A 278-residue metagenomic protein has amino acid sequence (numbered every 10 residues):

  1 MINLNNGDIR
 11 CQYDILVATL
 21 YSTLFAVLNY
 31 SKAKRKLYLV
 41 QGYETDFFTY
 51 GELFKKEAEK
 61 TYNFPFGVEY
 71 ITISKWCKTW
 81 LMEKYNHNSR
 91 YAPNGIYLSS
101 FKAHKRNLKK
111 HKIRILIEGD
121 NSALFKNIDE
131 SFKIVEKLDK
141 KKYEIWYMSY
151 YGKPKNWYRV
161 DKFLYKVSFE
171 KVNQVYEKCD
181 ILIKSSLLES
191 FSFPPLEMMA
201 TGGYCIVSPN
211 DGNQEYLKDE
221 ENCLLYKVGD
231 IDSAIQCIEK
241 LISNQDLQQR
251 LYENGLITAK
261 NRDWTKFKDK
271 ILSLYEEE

Functional and structural regions predicted by a protein language model:
N5-Q12, G51-I71: Membrane-proximal helix-turn-helix segments that form the acceptor-binding/catalytic region of lipid-linked
F48-E52, E83, R90-H111, Q174: Acidic anion/phosphate-binding donor-loop and adjacent secondary structure in glycosyltransferase catalytic cores
W80-K84, I96-S100, L108-R159: Conserved catalytic-core segment of nucleotide-activated headgroup transferases in glycan assembly
V175-C179: Short alpha-helical donor nucleotide-sugar binding micro-motif in glycosyltransferases
L187: Aromatic "clamp/platform" in nucleotide-sugar-dependent glycosyltransferases that forms part of the donor/acceptor
Y204-V207: Short hydrophobic beta-strand element within catalytic cores of glycosyltransferases and related nucleotide-activated
D219-E220, L224-I231, E239-Q245: Conserved acidic donor-binding segment of nucleotide-sugar-dependent glycosyltransferases
D246-E276: A charged, aromatic-enriched C-terminal amphipathic alpha-helix characteristic of glycosyltransferases across folds
